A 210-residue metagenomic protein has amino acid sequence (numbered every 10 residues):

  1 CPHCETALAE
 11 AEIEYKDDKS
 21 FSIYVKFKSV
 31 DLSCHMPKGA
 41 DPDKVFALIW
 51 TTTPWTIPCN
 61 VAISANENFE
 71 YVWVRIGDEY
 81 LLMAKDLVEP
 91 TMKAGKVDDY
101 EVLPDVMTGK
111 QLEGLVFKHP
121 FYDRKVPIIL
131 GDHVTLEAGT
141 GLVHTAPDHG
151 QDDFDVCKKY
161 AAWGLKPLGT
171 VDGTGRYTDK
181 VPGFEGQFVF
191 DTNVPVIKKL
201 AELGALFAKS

Functional and structural regions predicted by a protein language model:
P2-L48, W55-I57: Active-site cores that bind ATP or allylic diphosphates and position pyrophosphate for catalysis
C34-L48, P54-S210: Non-cofactor substrate-recognition interfaces
